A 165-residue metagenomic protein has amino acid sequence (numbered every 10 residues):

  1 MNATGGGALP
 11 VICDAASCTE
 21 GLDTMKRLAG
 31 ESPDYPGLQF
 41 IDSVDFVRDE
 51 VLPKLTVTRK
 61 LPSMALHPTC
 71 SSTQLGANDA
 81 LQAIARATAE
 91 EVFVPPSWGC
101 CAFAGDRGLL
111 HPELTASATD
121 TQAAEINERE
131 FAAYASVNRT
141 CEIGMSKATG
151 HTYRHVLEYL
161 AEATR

Functional and structural regions predicted by a protein language model:
M1-R165: Iron-sulfur cluster-binding electron-transfer modules in prokaryotic oxidoreductases
